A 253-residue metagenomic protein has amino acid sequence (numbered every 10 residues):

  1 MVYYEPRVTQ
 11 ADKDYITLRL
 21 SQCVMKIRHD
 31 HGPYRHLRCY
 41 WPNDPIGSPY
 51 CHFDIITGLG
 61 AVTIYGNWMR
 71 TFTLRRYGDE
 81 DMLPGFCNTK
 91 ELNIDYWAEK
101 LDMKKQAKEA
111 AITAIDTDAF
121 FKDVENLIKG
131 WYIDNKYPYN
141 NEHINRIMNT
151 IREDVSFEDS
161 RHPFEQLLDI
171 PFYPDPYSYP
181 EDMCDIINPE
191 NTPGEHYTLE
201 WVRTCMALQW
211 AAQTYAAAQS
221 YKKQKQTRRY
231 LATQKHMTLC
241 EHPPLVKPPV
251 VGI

Functional and structural regions predicted by a protein language model:
V2-Y65, M69-R70: Short N-terminal edge-element motif at the start of the domain
Y3-T9, R28-H31, W41-Y50, R75-N93 (+4 more regions): Intrinsically disordered, low-complexity coil segments
A11, Y15, R19, G78 (+5 more regions): Exposed alpha-helical structural elements
L37, I64, L92-N93, L127 (+2 more regions): Acidic, low-complexity intrinsically disordered regions
C51-M103: Aromatic- and glycine-enriched beta-alpha-beta binding-site module
G85-E153: An exposed acidic His-Trp-rich patch
N135-I253: A eukaryote-biased signal for long
